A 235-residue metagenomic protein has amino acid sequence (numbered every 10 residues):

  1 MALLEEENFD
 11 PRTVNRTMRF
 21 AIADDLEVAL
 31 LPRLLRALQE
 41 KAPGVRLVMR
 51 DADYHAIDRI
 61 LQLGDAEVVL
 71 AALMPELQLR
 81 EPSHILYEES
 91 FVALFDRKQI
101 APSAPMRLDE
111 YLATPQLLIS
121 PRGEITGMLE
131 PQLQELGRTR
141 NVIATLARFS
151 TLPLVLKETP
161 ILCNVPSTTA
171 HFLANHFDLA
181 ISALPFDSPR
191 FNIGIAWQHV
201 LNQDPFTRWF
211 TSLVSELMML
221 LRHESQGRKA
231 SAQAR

Functional and structural regions predicted by a protein language model:
M1-R19, Q39-E40, Q78-H84: Short helix-loop hinge/linker segments at domain boundaries
P11-R12, R80-Q116, Q198-V200: Flexible hinge/capping segments at coil-to-helix
T13-P75, L146: Central regulatory/effector-binding core of bacterial HTH transcription factors
T17-A21, V69, L94, L117 (+2 more regions): Short, well-ordered beta-strand segments
A29-L30, D96-R97, A101-S103, L108 (+1 more regions): A late-sequence structural motif
D53-A66, A72, R122-A180: Hydrophobic hinge/microswitch elements
A72-L73, A101-S103, L108, P115-L136 (+4 more regions): Secondary-structure junction motif
P82-V92, C163, S167-A170, N175-R190: Short beta-strand->loop
